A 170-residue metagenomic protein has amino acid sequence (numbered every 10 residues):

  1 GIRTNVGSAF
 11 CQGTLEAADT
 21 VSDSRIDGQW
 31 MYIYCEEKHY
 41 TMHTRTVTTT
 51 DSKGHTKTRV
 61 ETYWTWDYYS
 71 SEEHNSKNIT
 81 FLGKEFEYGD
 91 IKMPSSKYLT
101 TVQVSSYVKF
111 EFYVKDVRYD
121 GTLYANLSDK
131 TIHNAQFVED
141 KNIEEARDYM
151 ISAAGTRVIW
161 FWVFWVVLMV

Functional and structural regions predicted by a protein language model:
G1-Q29: N-terminal pre-first-transmembrane soluble regions of secretory-pathway and organelle membrane proteins
G7-A9, Q29-V170: Charged, low-complexity helical/coil segments in non-catalytic cytosolic or luminal regions
